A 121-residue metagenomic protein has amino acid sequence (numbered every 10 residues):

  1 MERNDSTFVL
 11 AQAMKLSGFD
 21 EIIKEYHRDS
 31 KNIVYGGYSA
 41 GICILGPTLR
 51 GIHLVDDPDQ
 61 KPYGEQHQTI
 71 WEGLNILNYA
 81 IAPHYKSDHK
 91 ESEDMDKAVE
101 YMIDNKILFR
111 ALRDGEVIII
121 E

Functional and structural regions predicted by a protein language model:
M1-R3, L112: N-terminal beta1-alpha1 cap of cysteine-dependent amidohydrolase-like domains
D5, A11-A13, D20-D29, I33-S87: Class I SAM-dependent methyltransferase SAM-binding "motif I" and its flanking Rossmann-like core
A13-M14, S92: Conserved strand-to-helix beginnings and helix N-cap segments that scaffold or border functional pockets
G18-E21, K97: Short Gly/charged-rich anion-binding patches and loops
I44, E116-I120: Short beta-strand scaffold segments in enzyme catalytic cores
E72-G115: Conserved anion/nucleotide-ligand pocket segment
